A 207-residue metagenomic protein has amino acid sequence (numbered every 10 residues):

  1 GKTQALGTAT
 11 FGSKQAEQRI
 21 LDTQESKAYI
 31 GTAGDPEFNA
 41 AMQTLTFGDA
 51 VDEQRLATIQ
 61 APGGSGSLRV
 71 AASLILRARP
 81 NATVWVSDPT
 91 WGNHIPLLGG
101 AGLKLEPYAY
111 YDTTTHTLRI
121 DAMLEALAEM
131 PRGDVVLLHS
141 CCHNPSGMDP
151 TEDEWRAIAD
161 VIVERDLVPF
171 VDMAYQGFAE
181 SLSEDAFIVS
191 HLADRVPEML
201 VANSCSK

Functional and structural regions predicted by a protein language model:
G1-T32: N-terminal "arm"/small-domain region of PLP-dependent enzymes with the aminotransferase-like
E25-D166, G177-F178, D185-D194: Conserved core of the PLP fold type I
Q60, V171, V201-N203: General beta-strand structural signal in soluble alpha/beta enzymes
C142, Y175, D194-K207: Active-site PLP-lysine loop of aminotransferase-like
L167-V168, M173: Active-site-proximal helix-loop elements at catalytic-domain edges
